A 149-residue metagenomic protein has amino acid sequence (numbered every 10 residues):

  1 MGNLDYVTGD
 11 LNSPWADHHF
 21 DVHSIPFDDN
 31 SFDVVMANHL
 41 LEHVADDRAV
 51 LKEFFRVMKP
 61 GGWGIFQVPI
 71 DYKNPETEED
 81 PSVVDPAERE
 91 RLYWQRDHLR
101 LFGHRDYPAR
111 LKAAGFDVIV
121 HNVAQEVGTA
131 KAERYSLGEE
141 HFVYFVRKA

Functional and structural regions predicted by a protein language model:
M1-H19, H23: Extended interfacial segments that mediate partner engagement and assembly in macromolecular machines
G2, D28-N30, P60, E139: Residue-level preference for short coil/turn positions at secondary-structure junctions
L11-N12, L40, P69-D71: Histidine- and/or cysteine-centered catalytic micro-motif in compact active-site loops
P14, I25, D71-K73: Active-site loop signature of alpha/beta-hydrolase-fold enzymes
H18-V35: A short acidic, Gly/Pro-enriched loop at the edge of an enzyme's catalytic core that lines a small-molecule cofactor
V22, A37-L40, D97: Short, flexible active-site loop motifs that bind/organize anionic cofactors or intermediates
D33-A45: A short SAM/SAH-binding and catalytic strip from SAM-dependent methyltransferases
A45-F54, K59, W63-A149: S-adenosyl-L-methionine-dependent methyltransferase catalytic module, highlighting the catalytic core
